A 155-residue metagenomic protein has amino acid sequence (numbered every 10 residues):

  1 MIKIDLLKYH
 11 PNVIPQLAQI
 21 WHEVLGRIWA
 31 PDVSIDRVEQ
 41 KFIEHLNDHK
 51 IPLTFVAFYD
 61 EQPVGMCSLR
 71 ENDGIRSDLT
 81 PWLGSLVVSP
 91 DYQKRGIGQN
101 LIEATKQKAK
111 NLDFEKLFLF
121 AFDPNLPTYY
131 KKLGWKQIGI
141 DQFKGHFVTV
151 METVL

Functional and structural regions predicted by a protein language model:
I2-L17: A short beta-loop-alpha structural element at the N-terminal edge of CoA-dependent acyl/N-acetyltransferase catalytic
N12, P124-N125: Short alpha-helical
H22, G26-F58: Active-site rim helix/loop that mediates acceptor-substrate recognition in acyltransferases
T54-V56, Q62-E71, T80-W82, V87: Conserved beta-strand in the GNAT
F58-D60, T153-L155: Active-site beta-strand termini and strand-to-loop segments that position acidic
S85-V88, K94-Q107, K132: Conserved acetyl-CoA-binding loop-helix of GNAT-fold acetyltransferases
A109-F122: Conserved GNAT acetyl-CoA-binding A-motif
F118-F120, K131, K136-M151: Conserved catalytic-core motifs of GNAT/GCN5-like acyltransferases
